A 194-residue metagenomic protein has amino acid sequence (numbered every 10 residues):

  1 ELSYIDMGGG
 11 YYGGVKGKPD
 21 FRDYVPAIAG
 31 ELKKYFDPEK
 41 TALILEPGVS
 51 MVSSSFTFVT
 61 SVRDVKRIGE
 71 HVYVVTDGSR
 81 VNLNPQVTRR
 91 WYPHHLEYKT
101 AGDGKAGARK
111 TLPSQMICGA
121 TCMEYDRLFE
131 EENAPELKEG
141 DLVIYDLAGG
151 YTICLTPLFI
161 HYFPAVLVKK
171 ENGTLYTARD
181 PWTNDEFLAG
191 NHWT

Functional and structural regions predicted by a protein language model:
E1-V65: Active-site loop/helix belt of alpha/beta enzymes
A27, A42-T194: Charged (often Lys/Glu-rich) extended helix/loop segments that serve as interaction or gating elements
